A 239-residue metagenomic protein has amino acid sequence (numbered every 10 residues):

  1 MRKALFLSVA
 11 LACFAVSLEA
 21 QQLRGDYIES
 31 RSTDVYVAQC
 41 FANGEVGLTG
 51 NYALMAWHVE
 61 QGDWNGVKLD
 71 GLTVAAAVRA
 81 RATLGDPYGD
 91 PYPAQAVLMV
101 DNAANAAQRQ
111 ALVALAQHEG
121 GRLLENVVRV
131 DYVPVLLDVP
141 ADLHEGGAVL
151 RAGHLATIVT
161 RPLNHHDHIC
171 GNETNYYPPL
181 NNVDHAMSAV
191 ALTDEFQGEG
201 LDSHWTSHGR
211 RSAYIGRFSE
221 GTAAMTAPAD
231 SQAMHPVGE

Functional and structural regions predicted by a protein language model:
A4-F14: Sec-dependent N-terminal signal peptides
F14-Q21: Sec/Tat signal peptide C-region and signal peptidase I cleavage site
Q21-V100: N-terminal Sec/ER secretory leader and immediately downstream segment of secreted/extracellular precursors
V46-N51, G147-R161, A224, D230-A233: Short, Lys/Arg-enriched charge-dense amphipathic segments
M99-E220: Mature, soluble, non-transmembrane domains
S207-E239: Short, low-complexity, Pro/Ser/Thr/Gly-rich segments in the mature regions of secreted, periplasmic
